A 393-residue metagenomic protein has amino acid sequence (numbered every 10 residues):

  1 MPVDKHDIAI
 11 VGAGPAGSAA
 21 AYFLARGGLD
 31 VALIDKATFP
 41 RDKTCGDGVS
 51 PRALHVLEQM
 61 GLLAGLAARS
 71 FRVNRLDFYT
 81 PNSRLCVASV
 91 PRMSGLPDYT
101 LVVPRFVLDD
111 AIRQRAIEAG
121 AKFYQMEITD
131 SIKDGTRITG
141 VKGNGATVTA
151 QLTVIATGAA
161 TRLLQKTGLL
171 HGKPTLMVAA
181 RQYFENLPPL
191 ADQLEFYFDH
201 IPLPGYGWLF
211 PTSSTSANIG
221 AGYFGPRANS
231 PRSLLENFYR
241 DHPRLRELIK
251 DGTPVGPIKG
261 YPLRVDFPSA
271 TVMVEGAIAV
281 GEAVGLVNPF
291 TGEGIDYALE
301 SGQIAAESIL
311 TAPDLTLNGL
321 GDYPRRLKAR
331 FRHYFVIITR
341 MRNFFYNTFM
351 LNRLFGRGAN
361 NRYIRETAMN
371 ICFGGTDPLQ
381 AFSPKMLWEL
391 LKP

Functional and structural regions predicted by a protein language model:
P2-G14: Beta1/beta-strand and adjacent pyrophosphate-binding region of the FAD-binding site in flavoprotein oxidoreductases
G17-S18: N-terminal Rossmann-fold NAD(P) dinucleotide-binding loop
A25-C45: Glycine-rich FAD pyrophosphate-binding loop
T38-E58: Conserved N-terminal glycine-rich FAD pyrophosphate-binding loop of Rossmann-like flavoproteins
L54, Q59-D110: A conserved beta-strand/loop capping segment in the N-terminal third of enzymes that catalyze redox or closely related
R115-L248: Predominantly flavin-linked oxidoreductase catalytic cores and closely associated redox partners
R227-S308, D314-L317, G321: FAD/FMN-dependent oxidoreductases across multiple families
E307-P393: C-terminal helical "tail/cap" subdomain of flavin- and related membrane-associated enzymes
